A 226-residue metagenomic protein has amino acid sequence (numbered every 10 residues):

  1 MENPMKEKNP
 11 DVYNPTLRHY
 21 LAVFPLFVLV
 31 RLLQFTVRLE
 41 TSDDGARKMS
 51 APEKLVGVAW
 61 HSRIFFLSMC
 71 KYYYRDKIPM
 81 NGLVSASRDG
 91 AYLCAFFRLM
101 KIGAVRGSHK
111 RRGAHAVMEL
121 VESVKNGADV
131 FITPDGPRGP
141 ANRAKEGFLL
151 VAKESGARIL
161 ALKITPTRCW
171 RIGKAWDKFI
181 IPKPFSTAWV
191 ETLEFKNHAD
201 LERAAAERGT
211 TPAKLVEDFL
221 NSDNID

Functional and structural regions predicted by a protein language model:
E2-C70, A95, K183-S186, T211-I225: Membrane-anchoring hydrophobic helices of lipid-metabolizing enzymes
K6, R143-R203: A cross-family acyltransferase "interaction/gating" segment
E53-R111, R171: Catalytic core of membrane glycerolipid acyltransferases/transacylases, capturing the structured, soluble-facing
D76, L99-K101, S123-V124, W176-K183: Short, hinge-like loop/turn segments at secondary-structure boundaries
R88, K110-G113, P137-A144: Acidic, metal-coordinating catalytic cores used for nucleic-acid/nucleotide bond scission and strand-transfer chemistry
G107, T133, A161-I164: Generic beta-sheet signal
E119-S155: Catalytic-site beta-strand/loop segments enriched in glycine and acidic/polar residues
